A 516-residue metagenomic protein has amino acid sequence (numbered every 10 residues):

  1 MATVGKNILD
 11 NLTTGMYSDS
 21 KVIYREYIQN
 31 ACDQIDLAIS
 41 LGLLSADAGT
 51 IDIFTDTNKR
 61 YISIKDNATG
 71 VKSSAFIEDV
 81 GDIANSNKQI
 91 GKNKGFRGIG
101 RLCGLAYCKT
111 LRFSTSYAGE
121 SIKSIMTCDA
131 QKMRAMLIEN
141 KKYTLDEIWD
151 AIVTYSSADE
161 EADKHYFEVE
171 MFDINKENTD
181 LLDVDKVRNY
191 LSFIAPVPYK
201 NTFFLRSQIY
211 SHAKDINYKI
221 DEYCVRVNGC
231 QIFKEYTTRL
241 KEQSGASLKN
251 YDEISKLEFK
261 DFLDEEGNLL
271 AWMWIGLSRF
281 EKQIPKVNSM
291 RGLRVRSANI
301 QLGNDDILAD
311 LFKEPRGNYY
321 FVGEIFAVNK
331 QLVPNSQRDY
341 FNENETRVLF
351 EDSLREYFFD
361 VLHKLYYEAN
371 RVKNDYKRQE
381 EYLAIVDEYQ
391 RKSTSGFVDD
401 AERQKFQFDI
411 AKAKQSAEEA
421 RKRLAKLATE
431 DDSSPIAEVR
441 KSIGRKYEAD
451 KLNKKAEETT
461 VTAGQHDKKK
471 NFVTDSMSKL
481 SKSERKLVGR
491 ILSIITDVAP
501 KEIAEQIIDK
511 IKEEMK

Functional and structural regions predicted by a protein language model:
M1-I51, K59, S74-G81, V488-K516: Bergerat-fold GHKL ATPase/HATPase_c domain
M1-T3, R25, G42-K94, G119-I284 (+2 more regions): Interdomain "switch/hinge" adjacent to the Bergerat
Y17, K21, R97, S481: Conserved phosphate/pyrophosphate-binding and hydrolysis machinery centered on Walker-type P-loop NTPases, extending
S18-K21, D66, G70-V71, N178-D185 (+2 more regions): Ordered, soluble secondary-structure elements with a strong preference for glycine-centered loop motifs and nearby
Y27, E170-D173, I325-K330: Short loop/turn segments at strand-loop or loop-helix junctions that form parts of catalytic or ligand-binding pockets
I90-C108: Glycine-rich phosphate-binding loop
T110-S114: Glycine-rich ATP-binding loops of the HATPase_c
G245-K516: Charged regulatory segments coupled to nucleotide-binding catalytic modules in large multidomain enzymes
